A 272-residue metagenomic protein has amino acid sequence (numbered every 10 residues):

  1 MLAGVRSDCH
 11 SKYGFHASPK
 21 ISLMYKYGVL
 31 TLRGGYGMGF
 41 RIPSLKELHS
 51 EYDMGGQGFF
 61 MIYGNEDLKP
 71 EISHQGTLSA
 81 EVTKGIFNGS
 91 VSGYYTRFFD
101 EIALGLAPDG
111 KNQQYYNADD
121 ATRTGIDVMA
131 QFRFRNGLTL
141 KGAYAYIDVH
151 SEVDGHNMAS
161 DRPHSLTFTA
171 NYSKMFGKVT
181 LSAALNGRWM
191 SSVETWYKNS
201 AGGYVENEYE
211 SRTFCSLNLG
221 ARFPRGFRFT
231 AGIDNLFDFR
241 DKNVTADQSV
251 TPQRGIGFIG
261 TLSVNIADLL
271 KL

Functional and structural regions predicted by a protein language model:
M1, V29-L32, I86-G89, N136-L140 (+3 more regions): Repeated loop/turn-to-beta-strand initiation elements of outer-membrane beta-barrel proteins
M1-K20, A130, N136-A143: Surface-exposed extracellular loop regions of Gram-negative outer-membrane beta-barrel proteins
A3-S7, I21, G34-M38, E47 (+4 more regions): Transmembrane beta-barrel strands of outer-membrane/channel proteins
Y13-P19, K46-E51, G58-F59, E101-D109 (+3 more regions): Outer-membrane beta-barrel translocator domains and adjoining extracellular loop/strand segments of Gram-negative
I21-Y25, L78-V82, V128-F132, G142 (+4 more regions): Residues on the lipid-exposed face of transmembrane beta-strands in outer-membrane beta-barrel proteins
T31, M38-F98, A107-R133, A159-H164 (+1 more regions): Outer-membrane beta-barrel signature, preferentially recognizing the C-terminal barrel domain of Gram-negative
Y94-R97, Y116-Y197, F237-R240, T261: Gram-negative outer-membrane beta-barrel transporters
F99, L140, W189-K198, L219-L272: C-terminal beta-signal and adjacent terminal beta-strands/loops of Gram-negative outer-membrane beta-barrel proteins
